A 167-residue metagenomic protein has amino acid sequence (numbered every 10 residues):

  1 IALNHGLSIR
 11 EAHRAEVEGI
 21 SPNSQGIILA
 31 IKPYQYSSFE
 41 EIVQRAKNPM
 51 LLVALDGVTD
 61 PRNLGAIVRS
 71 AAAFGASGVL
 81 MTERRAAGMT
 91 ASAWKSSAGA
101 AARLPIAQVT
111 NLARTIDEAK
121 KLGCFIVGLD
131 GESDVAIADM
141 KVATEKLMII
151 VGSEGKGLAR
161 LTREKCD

Functional and structural regions predicted by a protein language model:
I1-D167: Post-transcriptional modification and biogenesis factors for structured RNAs of the translation apparatus
